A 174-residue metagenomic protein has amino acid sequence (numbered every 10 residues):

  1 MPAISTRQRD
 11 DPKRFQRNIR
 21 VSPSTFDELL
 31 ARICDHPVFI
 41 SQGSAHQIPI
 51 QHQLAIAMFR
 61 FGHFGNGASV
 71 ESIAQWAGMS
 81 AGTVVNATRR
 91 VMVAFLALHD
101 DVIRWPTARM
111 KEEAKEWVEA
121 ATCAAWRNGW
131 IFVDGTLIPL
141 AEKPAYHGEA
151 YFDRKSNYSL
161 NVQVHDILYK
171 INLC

Functional and structural regions predicted by a protein language model:
M1-C174: Short, proline-rich low-complexity segments centered on a Tyr-Pro-Pro core
